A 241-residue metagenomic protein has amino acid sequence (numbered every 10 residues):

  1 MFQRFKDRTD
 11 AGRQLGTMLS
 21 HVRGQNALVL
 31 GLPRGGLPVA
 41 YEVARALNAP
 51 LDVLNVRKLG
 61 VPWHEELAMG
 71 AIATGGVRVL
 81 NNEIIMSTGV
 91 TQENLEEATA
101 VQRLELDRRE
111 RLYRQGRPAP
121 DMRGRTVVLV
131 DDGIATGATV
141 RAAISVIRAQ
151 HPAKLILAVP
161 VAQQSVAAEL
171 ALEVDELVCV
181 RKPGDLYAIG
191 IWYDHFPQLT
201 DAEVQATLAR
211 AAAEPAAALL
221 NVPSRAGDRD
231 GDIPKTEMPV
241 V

Functional and structural regions predicted by a protein language model:
M1-V241: PRPP-associated nucleotide enzymes
